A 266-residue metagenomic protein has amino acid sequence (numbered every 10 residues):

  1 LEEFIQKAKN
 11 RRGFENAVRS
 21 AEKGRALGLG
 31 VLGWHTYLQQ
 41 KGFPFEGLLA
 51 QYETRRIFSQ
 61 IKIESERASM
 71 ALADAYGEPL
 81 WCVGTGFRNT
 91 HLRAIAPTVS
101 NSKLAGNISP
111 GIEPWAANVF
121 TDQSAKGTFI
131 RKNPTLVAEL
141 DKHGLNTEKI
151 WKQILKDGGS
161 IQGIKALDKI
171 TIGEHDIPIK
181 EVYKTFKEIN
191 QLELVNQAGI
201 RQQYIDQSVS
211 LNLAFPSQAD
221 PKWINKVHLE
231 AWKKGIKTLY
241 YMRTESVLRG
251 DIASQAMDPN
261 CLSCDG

Functional and structural regions predicted by a protein language model:
L1-N10, R93-G266: Catalytic alpha/beta core of large soluble enzyme barrels
L1-V18, E22, A26, L38-T98 (+2 more regions): Internal maturation/activation junctions in enzymes
A26-G33, K132: Catalytic-loop motifs flanking and including active-site residues across diverse enzymes
G30-G33, S65-S69, I224: Extended, hydrophobic alpha-helical segments in both membrane/secreted and soluble proteins
V31-E46, I164-H175: Short, compositionally biased low-complexity segments
G33, Y37, E53, T135-E139: A general alpha-helix detector
